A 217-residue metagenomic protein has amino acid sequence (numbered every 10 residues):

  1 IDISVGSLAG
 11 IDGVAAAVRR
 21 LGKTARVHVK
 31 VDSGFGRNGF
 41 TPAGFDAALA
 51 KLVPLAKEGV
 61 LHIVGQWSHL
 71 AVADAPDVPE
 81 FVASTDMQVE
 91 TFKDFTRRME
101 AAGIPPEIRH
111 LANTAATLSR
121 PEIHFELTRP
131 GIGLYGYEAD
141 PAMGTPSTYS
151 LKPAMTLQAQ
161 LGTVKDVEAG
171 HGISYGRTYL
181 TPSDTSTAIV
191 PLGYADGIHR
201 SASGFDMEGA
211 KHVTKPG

Functional and structural regions predicted by a protein language model:
I1-H110: Active-site-proximal beta-alpha core segment in soluble small-molecule metabolic enzymes
G6-R20, V78-G217: Active-site anion/phosphate-binding pocket segments in diverse small-molecule metabolic enzymes
